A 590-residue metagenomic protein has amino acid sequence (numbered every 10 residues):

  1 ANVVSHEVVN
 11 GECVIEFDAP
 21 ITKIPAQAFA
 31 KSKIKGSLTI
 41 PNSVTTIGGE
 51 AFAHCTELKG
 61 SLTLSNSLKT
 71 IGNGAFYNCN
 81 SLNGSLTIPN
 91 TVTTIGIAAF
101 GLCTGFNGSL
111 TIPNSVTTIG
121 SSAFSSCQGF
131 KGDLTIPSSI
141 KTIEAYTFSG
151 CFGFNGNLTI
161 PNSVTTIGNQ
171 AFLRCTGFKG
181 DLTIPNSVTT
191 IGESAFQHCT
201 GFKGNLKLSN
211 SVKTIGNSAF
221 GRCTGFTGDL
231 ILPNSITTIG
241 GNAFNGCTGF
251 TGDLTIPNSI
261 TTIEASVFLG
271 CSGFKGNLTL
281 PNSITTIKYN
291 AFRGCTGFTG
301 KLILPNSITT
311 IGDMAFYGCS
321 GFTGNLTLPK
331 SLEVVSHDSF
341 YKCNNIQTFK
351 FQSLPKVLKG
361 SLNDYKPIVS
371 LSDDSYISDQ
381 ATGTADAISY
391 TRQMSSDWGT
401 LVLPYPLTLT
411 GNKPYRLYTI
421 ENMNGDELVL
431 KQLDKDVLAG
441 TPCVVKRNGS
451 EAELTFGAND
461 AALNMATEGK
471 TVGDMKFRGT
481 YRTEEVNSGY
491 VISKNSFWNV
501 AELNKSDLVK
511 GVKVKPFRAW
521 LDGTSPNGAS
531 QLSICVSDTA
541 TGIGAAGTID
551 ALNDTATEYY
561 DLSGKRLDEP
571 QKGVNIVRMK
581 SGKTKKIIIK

Functional and structural regions predicted by a protein language model:
A1-V3, G411-N422, A556-S563: Change to "...patches in solvent-exposed regions of secreted, membrane-anchored, or virion-exposed structural
N2-S32, A452-E453, S530-V536: Surface-exposed interaction regions enriched in Ser/Thr/Asp/Glu that occur as long low-complexity tracts or repetitive
V9-T22, K33-T46, T56-T70, N80-T94 (+11 more regions): Structural signature of tandem-repeat unit edges
P20, S43, D397, A439-T441 (+1 more regions): A glycine-anchored, Pro-Gly-centered beta-turn/N-cap motif
G36, K356-K413, Q432-A545, I588-I589: A short, polar beta-strand/turn micro-motif
T539-K590: C-terminal outer-membrane/trafficking sorting elements
